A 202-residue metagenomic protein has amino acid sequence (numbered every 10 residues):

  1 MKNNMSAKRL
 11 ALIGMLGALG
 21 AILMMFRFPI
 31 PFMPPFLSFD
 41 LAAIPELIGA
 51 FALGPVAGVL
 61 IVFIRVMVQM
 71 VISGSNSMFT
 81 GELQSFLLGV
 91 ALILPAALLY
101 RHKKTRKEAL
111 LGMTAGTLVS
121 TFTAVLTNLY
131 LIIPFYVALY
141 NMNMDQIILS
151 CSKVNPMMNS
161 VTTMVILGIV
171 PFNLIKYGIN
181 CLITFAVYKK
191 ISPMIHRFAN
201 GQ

Functional and structural regions predicted by a protein language model:
M1-Q202: Loop-helix junctions at membrane interfaces
